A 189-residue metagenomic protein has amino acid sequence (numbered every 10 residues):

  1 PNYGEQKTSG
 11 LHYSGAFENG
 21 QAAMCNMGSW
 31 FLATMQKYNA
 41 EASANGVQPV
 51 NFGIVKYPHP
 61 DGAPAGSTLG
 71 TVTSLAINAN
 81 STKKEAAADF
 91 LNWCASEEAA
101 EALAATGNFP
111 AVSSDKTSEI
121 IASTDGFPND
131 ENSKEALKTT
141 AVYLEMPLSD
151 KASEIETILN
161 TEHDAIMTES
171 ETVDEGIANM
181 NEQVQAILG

Functional and structural regions predicted by a protein language model:
P1, Q21, M35-A42, C94-E98 (+4 more regions): Sec/Tat-exported extracytoplasmic proteins
P1-E41, E85, G176: Extracytoplasmic ligand-binding clamshell segments of periplasmic binding protein
T8, S14-N19, P58-D61, I77 (+4 more regions): A residue-level marker of the well-folded mature domains of exported/periplasmic proteins
S14, E18, N26, N78 (+6 more regions): Non-transmembrane alpha-helical segments in soluble domains of secreted/periplasmic/extracellular proteins
A40-N108: Extracytoplasmic/periplasmic substrate-recognition and gating elements
S43-V47, D61-G62, A102, T161 (+3 more regions): Conserved N-terminal structural module of periplasmic/extracytoplasmic solute-binding proteins
F52-K56, A105-T161, A165: Long, aromatic- and glycine/proline-rich binding clefts that accommodate carbohydrate-like moieties
A63-G70, N80-A87, L148-E156, S170-V173 (+1 more regions): Solvent-exposed, acidic/flexible segments
